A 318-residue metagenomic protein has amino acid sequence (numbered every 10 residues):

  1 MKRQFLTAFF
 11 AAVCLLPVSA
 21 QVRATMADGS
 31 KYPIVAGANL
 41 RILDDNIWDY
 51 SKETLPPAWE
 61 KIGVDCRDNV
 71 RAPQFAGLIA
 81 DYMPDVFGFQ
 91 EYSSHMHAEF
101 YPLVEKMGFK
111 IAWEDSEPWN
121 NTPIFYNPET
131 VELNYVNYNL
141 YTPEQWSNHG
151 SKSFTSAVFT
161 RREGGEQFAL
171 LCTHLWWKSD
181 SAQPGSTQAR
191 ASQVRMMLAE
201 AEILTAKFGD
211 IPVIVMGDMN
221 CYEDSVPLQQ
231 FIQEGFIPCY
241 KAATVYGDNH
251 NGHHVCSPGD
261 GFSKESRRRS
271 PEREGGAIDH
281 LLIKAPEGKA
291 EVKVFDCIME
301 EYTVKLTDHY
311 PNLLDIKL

Functional and structural regions predicted by a protein language model:
M1-V22: Bacterial Sec-dependent N-terminal signal peptides
A20-L103, W119, L318: N-terminal, active-site-proximal structural segment of metallo-dependent hydrolase catalytic domains
V22-K31, E202-V213, N220-L318: Metal-dependent phosphoester-hydrolase catalytic domains
R23-Y32, V86, Q90-W177, F295: Structured beta-strand-rich core segments of catalytic domains in phosphoester-bond hydrolases
R41-I47, F75-H97, F125, A157 (+5 more regions): Active-site beta-strand/loop signature of hydrolases that rely on acidic residues for catalysis
Y50-E53, H95-A98, W119-P123, N134 (+3 more regions): Short catalytic/ligand-binding loop motif for oxyanion handling, primarily in non-cytosolic enzymes, centered on
P57, F168-T187: Active-site-proximal loop/helix segment associated with metal-binding centers of metalloenzymes
K61-C66, P84-F89, Q145, A182-Q188 (+1 more regions): Second-shell loop/turn segments in exported
